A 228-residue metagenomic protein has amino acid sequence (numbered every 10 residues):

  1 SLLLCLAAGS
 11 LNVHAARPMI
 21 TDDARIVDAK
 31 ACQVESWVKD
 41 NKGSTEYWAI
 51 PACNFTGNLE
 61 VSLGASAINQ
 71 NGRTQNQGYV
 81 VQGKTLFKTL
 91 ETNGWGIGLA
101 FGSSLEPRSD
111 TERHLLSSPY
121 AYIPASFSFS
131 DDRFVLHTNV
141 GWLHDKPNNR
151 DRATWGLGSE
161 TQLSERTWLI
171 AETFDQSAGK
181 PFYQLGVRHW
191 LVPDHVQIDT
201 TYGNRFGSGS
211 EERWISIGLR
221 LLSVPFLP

Functional and structural regions predicted by a protein language model:
L2-L3, V13-H14: Cleavable N-terminal signal peptides
L3-L4, D22: Generic detector of short alpha-helix boundary/capping microenvironments and adjacent low-complexity segments
L4-L6, G156: N-proximal short alpha-helices
A8-S10: N-terminal signal peptide c-region/cleavage motif recognized by signal peptidases
H14-P228: Transmembrane beta-barrel domains of Gram-negative outer membranes and organellar outer membranes
